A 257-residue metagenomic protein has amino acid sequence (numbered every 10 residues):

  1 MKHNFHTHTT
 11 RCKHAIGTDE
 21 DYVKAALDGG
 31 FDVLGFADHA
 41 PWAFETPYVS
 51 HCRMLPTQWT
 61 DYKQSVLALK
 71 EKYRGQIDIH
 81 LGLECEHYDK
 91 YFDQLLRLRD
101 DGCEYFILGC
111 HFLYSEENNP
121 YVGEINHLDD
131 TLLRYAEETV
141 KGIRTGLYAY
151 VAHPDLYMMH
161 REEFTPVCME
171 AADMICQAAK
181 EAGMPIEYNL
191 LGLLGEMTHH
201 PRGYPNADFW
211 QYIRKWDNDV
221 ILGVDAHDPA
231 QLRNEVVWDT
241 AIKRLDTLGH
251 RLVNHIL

Functional and structural regions predicted by a protein language model:
M1-D89, L98-D100, H160-E170, M174-I175 (+5 more regions): An N-terminally biased module of ancient metal coordination in phosphate/nucleic-acid-related enzymes
K2-N4, V33, D78-G82, E104-I107 (+4 more regions): Structural preference for beta-strand elements that scaffold enzyme active sites
P47-Y48, Q94, N119-P120: Short aromatic-enriched loop/helix-cap "lid" or pocket-rim segments at secondary-structure transitions that line
Y91-L95, P205-N206: Alpha-helical scaffolding within the catalytic cores of extracellular/periplasmic polymer-degrading hydrolases
D101, I107-W216: Domain-core and long-helix interface of multi-subunit machines
I221-P229: Acidic, metal-binding active-site segment of PIN/NYN-like and related structure-specific nucleases
R233-L257: Mid-to-C-terminal alpha-helical segments outside catalytic/metal-binding sites
